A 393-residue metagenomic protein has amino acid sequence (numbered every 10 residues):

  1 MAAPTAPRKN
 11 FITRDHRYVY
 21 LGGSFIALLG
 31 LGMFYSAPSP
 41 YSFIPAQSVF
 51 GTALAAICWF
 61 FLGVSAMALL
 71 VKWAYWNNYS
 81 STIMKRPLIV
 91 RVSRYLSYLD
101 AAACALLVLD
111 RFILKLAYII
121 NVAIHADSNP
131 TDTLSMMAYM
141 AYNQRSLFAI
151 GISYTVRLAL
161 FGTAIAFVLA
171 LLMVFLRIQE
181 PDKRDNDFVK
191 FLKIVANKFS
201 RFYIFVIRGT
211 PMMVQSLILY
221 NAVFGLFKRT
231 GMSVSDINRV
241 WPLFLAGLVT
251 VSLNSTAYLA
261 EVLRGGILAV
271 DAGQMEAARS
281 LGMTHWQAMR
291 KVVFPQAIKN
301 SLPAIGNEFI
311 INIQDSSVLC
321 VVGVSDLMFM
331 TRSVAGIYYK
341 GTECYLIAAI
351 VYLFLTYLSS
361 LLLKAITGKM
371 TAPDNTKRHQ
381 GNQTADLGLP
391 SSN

Functional and structural regions predicted by a protein language model:
A2-N393: Transmembrane alpha-helices and adjacent helix-loop boundaries
